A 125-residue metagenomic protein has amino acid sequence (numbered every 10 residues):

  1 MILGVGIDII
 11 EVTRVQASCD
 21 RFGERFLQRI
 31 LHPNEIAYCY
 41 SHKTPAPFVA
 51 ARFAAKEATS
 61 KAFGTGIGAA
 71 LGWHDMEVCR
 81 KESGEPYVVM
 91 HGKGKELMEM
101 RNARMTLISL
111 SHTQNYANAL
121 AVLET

Functional and structural regions predicted by a protein language model:
M1-T125: Core catalytic alpha/beta fold that binds nucleotide/phospho-ligands
